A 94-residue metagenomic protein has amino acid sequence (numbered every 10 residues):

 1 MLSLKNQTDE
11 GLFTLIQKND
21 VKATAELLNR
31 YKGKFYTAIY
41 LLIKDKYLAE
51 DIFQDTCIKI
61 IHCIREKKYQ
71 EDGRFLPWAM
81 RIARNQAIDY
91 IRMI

Functional and structural regions predicted by a protein language model:
M1-N29, G33: N-terminal module of bacterial RNA polymerase sigma factors
Q17-K18, C57-R74: Sigma70-family region 2
V21, G33, R65-E66, I88: Generic structural signal for secondary-structure transition and capping sites
A23-L27, L48, E71, F75 (+1 more regions): Conserved acidic
L28-Y47, C63: Amphipathic, Lys/Arg- and hydrophobic-enriched alpha-helical face
T37, D51-I58, G73-N85: Structural recognition of an alpha-helix C-terminal capping motif at a helix-to-coil junction
K44, E71, R92: Conserved coupling/switch loop of ABC ATPases
E66, R81-I94: Arg/Lys-rich amphipathic alpha helix in sigma70-family domain 2
